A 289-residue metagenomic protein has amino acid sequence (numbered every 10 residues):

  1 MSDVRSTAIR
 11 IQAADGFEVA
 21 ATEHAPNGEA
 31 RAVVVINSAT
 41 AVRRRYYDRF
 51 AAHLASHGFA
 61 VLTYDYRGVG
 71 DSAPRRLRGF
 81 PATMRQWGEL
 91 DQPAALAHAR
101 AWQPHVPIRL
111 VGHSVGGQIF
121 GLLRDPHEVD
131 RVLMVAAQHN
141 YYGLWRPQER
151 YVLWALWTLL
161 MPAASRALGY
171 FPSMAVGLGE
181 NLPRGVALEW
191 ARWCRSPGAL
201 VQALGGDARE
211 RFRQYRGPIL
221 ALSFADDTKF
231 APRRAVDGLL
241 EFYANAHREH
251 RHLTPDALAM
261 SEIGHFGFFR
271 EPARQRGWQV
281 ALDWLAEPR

Functional and structural regions predicted by a protein language model:
M1-A25: N-terminal cap/lid segment of alpha/beta-hydrolase-fold proteins
I36-V42, A225-D226: Active-site glycine-rich loops that stabilize anionic/oxyanionic intermediates across multiple enzyme folds
R44-R76: Conserved alpha/beta-hydrolase
P81-W102: Alpha/beta-hydrolase active-site loop
V111-G198: Alpha/beta-hydrolase-fold enzymes
Y215, A221-S223: Short beta-strand/loop motif that positions the catalytic acidic residue of the alpha/beta-hydrolase fold
T228-R234: Conserved alpha/beta-hydrolase "acid-adjacent" motif
H252-R289: Catalytic active-site module of serine/aspartate enzymes centered on a nucleophile-bearing elbow/loop
